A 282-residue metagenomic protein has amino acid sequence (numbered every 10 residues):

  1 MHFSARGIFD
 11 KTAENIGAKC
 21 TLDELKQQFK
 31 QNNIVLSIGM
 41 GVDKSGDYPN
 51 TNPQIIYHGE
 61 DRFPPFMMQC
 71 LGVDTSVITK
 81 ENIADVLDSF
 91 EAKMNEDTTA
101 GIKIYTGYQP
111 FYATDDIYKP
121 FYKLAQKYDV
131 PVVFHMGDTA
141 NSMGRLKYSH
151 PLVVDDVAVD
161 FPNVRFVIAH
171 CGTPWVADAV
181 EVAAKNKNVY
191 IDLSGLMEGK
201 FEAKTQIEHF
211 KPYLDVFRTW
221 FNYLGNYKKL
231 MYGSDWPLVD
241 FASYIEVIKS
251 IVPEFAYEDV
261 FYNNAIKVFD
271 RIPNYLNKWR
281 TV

Functional and structural regions predicted by a protein language model:
M1-L36, R218-T219, Y223-M231, V239-V282: Mid-to-C-terminal alpha-helical segments outside catalytic/metal-binding sites
H2-R6, K44-D47, T75-T79, Q109 (+4 more regions): Active-site environment of divalent metal-dependent phosphoester hydrolases
K11-A18, D23-G46, F66-D74, A100-G101 (+1 more regions): Divalent metal-dependent hydrolysis catalytic cores, especially in the metallo-beta-lactamase
G17-K26, P49-H58, A84-S89, H150-V154 (+2 more regions): Alpha-helical scaffolding within the catalytic cores of extracellular/periplasmic polymer-degrading hydrolases
F29, S37, Q69, I102 (+6 more regions): Divalent metal-coordination and catalytic microenvironments
K44-Y148: Active-site gating/metal-coordination segments in enzymes
P49-M67, A158-P162, A184-G195, I245-F255: Short, electropositive alpha-helical surface patch
T99-G101, T114-M231: Catalytic pocket-lining loop regions of alpha/beta-barrel enzymes, especially the amidohydrolase/enolase/GH5 lineages
